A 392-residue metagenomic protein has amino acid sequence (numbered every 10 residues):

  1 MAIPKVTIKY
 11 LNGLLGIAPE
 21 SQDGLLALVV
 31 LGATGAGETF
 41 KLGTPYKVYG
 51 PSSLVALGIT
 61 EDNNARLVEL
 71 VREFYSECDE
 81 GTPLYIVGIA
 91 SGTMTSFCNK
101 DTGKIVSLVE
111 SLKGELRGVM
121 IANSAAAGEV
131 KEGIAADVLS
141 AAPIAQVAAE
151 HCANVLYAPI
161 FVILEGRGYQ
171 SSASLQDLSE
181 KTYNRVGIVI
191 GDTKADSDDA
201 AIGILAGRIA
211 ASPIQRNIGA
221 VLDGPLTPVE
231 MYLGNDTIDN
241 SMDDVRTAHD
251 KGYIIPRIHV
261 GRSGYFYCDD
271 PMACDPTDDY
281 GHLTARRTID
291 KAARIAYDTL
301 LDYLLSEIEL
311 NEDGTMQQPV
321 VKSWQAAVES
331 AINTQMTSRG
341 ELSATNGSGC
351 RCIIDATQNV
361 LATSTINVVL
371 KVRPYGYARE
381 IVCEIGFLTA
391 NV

Functional and structural regions predicted by a protein language model:
M1-S174: Small-residue-rich
A2-A33, Y232-G252, P256-I258, G349-R351 (+1 more regions): Anaerobic metallocofactor- and corrinoid-dependent redox/one-carbon enzyme cores, especially those from methanogenesis
E20-Q22, G166-R167, K194-D198, A356-I366: Short, ordered beta-strand-loop transition motifs
L57, L70-E77, I295, T299 (+2 more regions): Residues that form generic nucleotide/phosphate-binding pockets
L84, I89, T95, T345-V392: Compositionally biased, low-complexity/repeat regions
L116-V245: Conserved, well-structured core segments that form the ligand-binding/active-site neighborhood of functional domains
R208-A327, V369-V392: Long, contiguous, structured domain-core segments that constitute the functional module of a protein
D313-K371: C-terminal structured domain segments
